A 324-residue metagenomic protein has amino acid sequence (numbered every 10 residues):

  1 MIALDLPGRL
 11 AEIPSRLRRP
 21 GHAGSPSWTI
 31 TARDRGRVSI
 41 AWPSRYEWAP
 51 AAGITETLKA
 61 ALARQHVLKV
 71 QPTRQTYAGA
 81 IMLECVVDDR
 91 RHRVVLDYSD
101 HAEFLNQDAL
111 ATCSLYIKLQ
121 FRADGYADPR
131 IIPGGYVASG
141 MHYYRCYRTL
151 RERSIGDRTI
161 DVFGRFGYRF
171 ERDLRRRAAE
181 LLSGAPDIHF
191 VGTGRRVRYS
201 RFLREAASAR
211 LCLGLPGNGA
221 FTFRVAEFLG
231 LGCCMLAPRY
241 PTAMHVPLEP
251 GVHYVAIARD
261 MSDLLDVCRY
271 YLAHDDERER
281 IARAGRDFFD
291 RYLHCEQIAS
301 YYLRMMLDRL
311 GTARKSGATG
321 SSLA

Functional and structural regions predicted by a protein language model:
M1, D5-L6: Boundary detector for helix-to-coil junctions that initiate low-complexity/charged tails
L10-A226, L231-P250, R309-A313: Nucleotide-sugar donor-binding catalytic core of glycosyltransferases
G134, V255-I257: Hydrophobic residues at beta-strand termini and immediately following loops that shape nucleotide-binding pockets
F228, Y254, G285: Hydrophobic, well-ordered secondary-structure elements that form the walls of internal hydrophobic environments
P247-H253, D266-V267: Acidic, glycine-centered active-site loop in nucleotide-sugar glycosyltransferases
D260-E277: C-terminal "capping" alpha-helix adjacent to the active site of nucleotide-linked donor transferases in cell-envelope
D276-L307: A charged, aromatic-enriched C-terminal amphipathic alpha-helix characteristic of glycosyltransferases across folds
R309-A324: A cross-kingdom feature marking charged/low-complexity
